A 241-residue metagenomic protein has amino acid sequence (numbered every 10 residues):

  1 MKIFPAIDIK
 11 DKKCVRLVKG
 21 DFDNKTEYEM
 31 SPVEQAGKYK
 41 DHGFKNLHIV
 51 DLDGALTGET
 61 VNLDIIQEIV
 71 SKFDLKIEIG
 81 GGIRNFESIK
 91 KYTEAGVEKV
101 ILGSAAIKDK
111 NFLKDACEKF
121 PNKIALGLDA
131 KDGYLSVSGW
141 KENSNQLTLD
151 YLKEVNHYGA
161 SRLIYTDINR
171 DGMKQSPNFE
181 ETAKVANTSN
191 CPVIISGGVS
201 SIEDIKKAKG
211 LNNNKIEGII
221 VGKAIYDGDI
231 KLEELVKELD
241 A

Functional and structural regions predicted by a protein language model:
K2-A6, N46, D74-E78, E98-I101 (+5 more regions): Structural preference for beta-strand elements that scaffold enzyme active sites
D8, Y39, L47, Y92 (+5 more regions): Conserved, mostly hydrophobic/aromatic
K12, K19-D23, K90, E98-D171: Conserved anion-binding
D41, H48-A95: N-terminal active-site wall of soluble small-molecule enzyme domains
N46-D64, S104, Y165-Q175: Glycine-rich, proline-tolerant flexible connector loops at the mouths of alpha/beta enzymes
T60-Q67, K141-D150, Q175-K184: Charged helix-capping and loop-helix junction motifs
F73, I77-E98, E180-K215, L235: Catalytic cores of alpha/beta
F112-K119, I124, K209-N212, I216-A241: C-terminal helical cap(s) of enzyme catalytic domains, especially alpha/beta-barrels
